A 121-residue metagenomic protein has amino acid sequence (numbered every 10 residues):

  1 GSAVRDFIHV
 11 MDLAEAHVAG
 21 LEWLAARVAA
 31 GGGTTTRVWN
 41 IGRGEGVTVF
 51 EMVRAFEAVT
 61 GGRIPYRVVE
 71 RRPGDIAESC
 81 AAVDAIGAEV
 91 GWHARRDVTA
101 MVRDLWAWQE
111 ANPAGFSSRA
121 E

Functional and structural regions predicted by a protein language model:
G1-E121: C-terminal substrate-binding subdomain of Rossmann-fold SDR/epimerase-dehydratase oxidoreductases
